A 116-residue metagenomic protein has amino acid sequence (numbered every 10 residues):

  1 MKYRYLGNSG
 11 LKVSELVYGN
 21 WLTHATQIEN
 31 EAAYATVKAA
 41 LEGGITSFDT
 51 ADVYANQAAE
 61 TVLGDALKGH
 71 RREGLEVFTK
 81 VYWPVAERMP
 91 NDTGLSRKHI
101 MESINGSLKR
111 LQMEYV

Functional and structural regions predicted by a protein language model:
M1-L75: N-terminal binding-site loop/beta-alpha segment at the start of enzyme catalytic domains that lines or forms
V17, V81-V85, Y115: Short, basic/glycine-rich phosphate-binding loops at helix/coil junctions that contact nucleotide phosphates
E42, E87-V116: Glycine/proline-rich, positively charged, aromatic-decorated active-site loop/lid region on the catalytic face
V62-A66, K80, H99-G106: Generic beta-strand or strand-like secondary-structure segments
H70-R97: Structural motif corresponding to the early beta-alpha repeats
